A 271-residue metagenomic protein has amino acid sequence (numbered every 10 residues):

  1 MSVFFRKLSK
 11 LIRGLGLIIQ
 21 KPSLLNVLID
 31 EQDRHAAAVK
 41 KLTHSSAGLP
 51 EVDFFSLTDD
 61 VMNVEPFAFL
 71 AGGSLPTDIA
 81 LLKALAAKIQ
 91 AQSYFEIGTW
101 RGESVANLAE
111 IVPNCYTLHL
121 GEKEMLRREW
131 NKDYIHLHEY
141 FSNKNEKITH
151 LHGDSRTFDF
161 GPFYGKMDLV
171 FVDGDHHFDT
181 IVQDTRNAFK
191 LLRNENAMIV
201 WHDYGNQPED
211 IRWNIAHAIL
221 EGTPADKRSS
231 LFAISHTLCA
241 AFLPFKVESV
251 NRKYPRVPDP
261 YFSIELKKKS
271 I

Functional and structural regions predicted by a protein language model:
M1-P66, V247-I271: Membrane-proximal basic amphipathic "stem/tether" segments
L8, F67-F69, I79-I271: S-adenosylmethionine/decaboxylated-SAM
S74: Residue-level marker of regulatory loop/turn positions in helix-turn-helix DNA-binding domains and in histidine
